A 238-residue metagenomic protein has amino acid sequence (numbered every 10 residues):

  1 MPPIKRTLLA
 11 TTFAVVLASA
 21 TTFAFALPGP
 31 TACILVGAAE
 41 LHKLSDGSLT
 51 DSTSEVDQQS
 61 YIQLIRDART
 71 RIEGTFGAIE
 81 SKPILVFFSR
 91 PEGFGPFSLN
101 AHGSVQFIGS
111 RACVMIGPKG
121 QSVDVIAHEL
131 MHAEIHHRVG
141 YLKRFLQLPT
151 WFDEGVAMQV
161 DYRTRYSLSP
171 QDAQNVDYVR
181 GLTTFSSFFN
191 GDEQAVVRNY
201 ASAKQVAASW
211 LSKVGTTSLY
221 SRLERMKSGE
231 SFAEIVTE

Functional and structural regions predicted by a protein language model:
M1-R6: N-terminal Lys/Arg-rich, disordered targeting/topogenic segments
L8-L27: Hydrophobic membrane-insertion alpha-helices, especially the h-region of bacterial N-terminal signal peptides
A26-D46: Ser/Thr/Pro/Gly-rich low-complexity linker/stalk segments immediately outside membranes or between
L41-Q58, S110-A112: Acidic/histidine-rich, surface-exposed loop or edge segments in extracytoplasmic proteins
D57-V105, G109: Auxiliary, metal-adjacent structural segments of Zn-dependent hydrolase domains
S110-A127, Y141-P149: Short pre-active-site segment immediately N-terminal to the catalytic Zn-binding motif
V125, K143-E238: Acidic/His/Gly-enriched intrinsically disordered linker/tail segments that often contain short helix/coil "MoRF-like"
M131-V139, D161: Active-site-flanking alpha-helical
